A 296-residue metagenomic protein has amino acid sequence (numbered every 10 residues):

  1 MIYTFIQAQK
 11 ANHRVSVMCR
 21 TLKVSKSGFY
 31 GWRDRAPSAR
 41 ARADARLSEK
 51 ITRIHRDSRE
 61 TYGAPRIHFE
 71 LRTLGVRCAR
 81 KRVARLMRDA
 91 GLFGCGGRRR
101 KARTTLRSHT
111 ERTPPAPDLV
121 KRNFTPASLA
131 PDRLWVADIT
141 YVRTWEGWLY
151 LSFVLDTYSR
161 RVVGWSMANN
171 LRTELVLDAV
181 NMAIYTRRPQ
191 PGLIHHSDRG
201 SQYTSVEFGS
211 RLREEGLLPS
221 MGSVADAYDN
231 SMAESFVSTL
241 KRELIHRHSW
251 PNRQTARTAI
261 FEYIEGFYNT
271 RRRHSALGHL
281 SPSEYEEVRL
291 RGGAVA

Functional and structural regions predicted by a protein language model:
M1-A296: Charged DNA-binding/catalytic regions of mobile-element recombinases
